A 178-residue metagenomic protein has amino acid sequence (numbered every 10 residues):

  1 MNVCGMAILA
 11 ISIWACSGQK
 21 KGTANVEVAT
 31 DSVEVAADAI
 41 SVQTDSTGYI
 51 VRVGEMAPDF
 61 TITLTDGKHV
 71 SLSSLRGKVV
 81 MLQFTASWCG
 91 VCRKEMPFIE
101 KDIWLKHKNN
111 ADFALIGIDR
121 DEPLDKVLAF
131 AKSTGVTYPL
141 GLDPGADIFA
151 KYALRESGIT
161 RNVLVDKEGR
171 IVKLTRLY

Functional and structural regions predicted by a protein language model:
M1-A57: N-terminal targeting signals for export/organelle localization
V51, F60-V80, Y152: A short beta-strand-turn-helix
A57-P58, V80, I159-R161: Short loop/turn microsegments at loop-to-beta-strand junctions
R76, F84-K101: Conserved redox-active cysteine motifs that mediate thiol-disulfide chemistry, especially di-cysteine Cys-X(1-2)-Cys
M81-L82, L115: Hydrophobic beta-strand anchors of alpha/beta hydrolase catalytic cores
R93-T134, G145-K151: Structural microenvironment flanking redox-active thiols in thiol-disulfide oxidoreductases
F130-T137, D143-Y178: Thiol/disulfide oxidoreductase modules built on the thioredoxin-like
